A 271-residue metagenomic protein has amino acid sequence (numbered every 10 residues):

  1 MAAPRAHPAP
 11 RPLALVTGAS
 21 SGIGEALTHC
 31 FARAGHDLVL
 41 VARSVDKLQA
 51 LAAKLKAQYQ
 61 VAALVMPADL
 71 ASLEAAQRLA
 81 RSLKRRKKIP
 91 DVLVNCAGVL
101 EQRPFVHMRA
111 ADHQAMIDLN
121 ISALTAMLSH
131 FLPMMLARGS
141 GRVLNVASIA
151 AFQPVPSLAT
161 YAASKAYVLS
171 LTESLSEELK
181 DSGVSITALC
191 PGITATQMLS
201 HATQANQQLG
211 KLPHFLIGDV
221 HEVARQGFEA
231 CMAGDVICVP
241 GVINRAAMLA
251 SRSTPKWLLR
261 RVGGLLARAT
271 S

Functional and structural regions predicted by a protein language model:
S20-G22: Conserved glycine-rich cofactor-binding loop
H36-L51: Conserved glycine-rich Rossmann-like NAD(P)H-binding loop of the short-chain dehydrogenase/reductase
C96-E101: Conserved NAD(P)H cofactor-binding loop of Rossmann-fold oxidoreductase domains
P104-V106, D112-I117: Substrate-binding pocket helix/loop in short-chain dehydrogenase/reductase
L128, S164: Active-site helix of classical SDR
S148: Residue(s) in the substrate-gating loop at a strand-loop-helix junction that position the organic substrate next
E178-A246, R260: SDR active-site lid
